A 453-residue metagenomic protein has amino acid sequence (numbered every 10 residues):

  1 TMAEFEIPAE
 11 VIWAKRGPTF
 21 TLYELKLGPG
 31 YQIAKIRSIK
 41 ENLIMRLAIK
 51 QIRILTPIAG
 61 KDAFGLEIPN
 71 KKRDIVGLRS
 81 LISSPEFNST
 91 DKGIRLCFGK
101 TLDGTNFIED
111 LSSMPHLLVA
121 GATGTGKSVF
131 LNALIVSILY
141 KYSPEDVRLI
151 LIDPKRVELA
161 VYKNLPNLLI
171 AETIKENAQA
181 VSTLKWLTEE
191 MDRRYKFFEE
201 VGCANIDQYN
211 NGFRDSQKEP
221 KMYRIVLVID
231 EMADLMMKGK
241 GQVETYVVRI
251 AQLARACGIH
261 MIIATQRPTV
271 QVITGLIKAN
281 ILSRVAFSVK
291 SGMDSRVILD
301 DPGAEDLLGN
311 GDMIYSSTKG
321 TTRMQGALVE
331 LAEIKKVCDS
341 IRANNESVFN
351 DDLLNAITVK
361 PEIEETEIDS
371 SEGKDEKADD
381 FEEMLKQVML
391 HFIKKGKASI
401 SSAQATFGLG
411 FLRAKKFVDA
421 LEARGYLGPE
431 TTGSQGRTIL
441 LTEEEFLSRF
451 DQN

Functional and structural regions predicted by a protein language model:
T1, V11, V359-N453: Terminal-proximal interaction/regulatory segments of ATP-powered molecular machines
T1-K26, G30: N-terminal anchoring/assembly modules that precede and organize ATP-driven motor systems
A9, L22-K26, K35, I44 (+11 more regions): P-loop NTPase catalytic phosphate-binding loop
E10-R16, I54-I58, P429-T431: Short beta-strand
E24-I33, S38, G408-L409: A short interface-forming secondary-structure element
P29-I33, K71-G77, E444-R449: Short, charged/polar, Gly/Pro-enriched secondary-structure boundary elements
G65-I75, T366-D369: Short, low-order "capping/linker" segments at domain edges
S347-E362: Long, charged amphipathic helices and adjacent flexible linkers at domain junctions
